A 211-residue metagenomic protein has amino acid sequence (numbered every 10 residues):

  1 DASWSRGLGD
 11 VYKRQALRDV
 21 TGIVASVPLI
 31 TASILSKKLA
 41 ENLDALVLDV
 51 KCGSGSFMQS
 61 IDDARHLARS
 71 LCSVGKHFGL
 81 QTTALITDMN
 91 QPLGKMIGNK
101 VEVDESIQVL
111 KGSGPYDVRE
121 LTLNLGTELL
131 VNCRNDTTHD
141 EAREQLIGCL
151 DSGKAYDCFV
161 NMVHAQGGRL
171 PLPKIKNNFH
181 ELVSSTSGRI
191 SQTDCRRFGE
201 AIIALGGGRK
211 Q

Functional and structural regions predicted by a protein language model:
D1-L8, Y12: Single conserved hydrophobic/aromatic residue that forms the stacking wall/gate of nucleotide- or nucleobase-binding
D10-D19, C52: Gly-rich Lys/Arg/Thr-decorated short loops/hinges at beta-loop-alpha junctions or inter-strand turns that position
T21-S33, K37-Q211: Well-ordered secondary-structure scaffolds
